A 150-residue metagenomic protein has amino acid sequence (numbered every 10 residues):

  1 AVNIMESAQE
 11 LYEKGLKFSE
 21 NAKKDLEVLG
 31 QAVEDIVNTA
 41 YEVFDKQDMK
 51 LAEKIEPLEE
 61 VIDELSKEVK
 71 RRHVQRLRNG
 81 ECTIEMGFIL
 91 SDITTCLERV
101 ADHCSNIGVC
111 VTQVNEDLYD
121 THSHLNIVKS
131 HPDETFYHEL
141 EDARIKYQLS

Functional and structural regions predicted by a protein language model:
A1-S150: Cytosolic, long alpha-helical scaffolding segments
